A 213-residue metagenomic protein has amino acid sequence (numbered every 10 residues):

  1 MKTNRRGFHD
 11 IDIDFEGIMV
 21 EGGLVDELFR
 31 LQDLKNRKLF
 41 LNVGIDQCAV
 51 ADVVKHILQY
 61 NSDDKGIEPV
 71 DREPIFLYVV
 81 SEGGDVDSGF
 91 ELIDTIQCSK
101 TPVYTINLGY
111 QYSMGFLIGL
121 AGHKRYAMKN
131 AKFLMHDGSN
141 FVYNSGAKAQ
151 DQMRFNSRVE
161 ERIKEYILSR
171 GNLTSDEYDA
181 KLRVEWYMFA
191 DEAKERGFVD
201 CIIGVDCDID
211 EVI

Functional and structural regions predicted by a protein language model:
M1-I213: Terminal-region recognition feature
